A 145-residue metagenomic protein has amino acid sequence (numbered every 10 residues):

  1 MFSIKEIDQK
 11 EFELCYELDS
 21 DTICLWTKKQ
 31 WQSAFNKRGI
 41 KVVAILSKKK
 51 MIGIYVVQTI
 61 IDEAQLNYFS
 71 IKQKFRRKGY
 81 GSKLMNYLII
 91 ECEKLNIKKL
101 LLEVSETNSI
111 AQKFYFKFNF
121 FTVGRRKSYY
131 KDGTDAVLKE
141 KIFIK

Functional and structural regions predicted by a protein language model:
F2, E6-K74, M85-Y87, E91 (+2 more regions): Acetyl-CoA-dependent GNAT
A34, T107, Y130: Positions that flank functional sites
R38, A111-Q112, T134-D135: Short Asp/Glu-rich motifs
K72-N86, L95, K99, S105-K113 (+2 more regions): Conserved glycine-rich acetyl-CoA-binding loop
E103, F116-V137: Conserved catalytic-core motifs of GNAT/GCN5-like acyltransferases
D135-K145: Terminal substrate-recognition subdomain of acyl/acetyltransferases
